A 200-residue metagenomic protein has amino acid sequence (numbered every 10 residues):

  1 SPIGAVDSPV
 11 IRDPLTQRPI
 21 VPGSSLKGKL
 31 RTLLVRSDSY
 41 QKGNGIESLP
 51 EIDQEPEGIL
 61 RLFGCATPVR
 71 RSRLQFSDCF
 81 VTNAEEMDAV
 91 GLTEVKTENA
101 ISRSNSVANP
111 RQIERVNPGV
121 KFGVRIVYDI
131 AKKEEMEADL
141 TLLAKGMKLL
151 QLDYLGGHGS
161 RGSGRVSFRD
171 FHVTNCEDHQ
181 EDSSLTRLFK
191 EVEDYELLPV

Functional and structural regions predicted by a protein language model:
S1-V200: RNA-binding basic/glycine-rich loop and surface signature characteristic of RAMP-family CRISPR effectors
